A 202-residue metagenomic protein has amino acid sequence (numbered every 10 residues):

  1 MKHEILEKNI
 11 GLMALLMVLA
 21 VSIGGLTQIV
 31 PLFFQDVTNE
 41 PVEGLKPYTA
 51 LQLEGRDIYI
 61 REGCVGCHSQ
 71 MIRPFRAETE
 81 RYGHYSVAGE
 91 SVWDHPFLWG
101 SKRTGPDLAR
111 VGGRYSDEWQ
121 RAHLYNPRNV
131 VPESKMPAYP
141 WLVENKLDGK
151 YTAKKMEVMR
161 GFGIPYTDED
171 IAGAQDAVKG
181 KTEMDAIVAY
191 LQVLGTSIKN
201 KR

Functional and structural regions predicted by a protein language model:
M1-G11, R61-M71, W93-G105: Charged, low-complexity, helix/coiled-coil-prone segments
M1-Y48, F162-T167, V188-R202: Post-cleavage N-terminal segment of exported redox proteins
M13-S22, E80-M184: Electron-transfer interface patches adjacent to heme c in soluble/periplasmic c-type cytochromes and di-/multiheme
V30-V37, E62-G66, M71, F75 (+2 more regions): A generic secondary-structure signal for well-formed alpha-helical elements
L32-E43, A50-L53, S69, Y85-S91 (+1 more regions): Sequence context of c-type cytochrome heme-c attachment sites
D36-I60, I72-T79, T104, A174-A177 (+2 more regions): Electrostatic cytochrome c docking/interface patches
G55, R61-Q70, Q120, I187 (+1 more regions): The canonical Cys-X-X-Cys-His
C67, E133-A138, I198-R202: Surface-exposed patches in mature extracellular/periplasmic domains of secreted proteins
